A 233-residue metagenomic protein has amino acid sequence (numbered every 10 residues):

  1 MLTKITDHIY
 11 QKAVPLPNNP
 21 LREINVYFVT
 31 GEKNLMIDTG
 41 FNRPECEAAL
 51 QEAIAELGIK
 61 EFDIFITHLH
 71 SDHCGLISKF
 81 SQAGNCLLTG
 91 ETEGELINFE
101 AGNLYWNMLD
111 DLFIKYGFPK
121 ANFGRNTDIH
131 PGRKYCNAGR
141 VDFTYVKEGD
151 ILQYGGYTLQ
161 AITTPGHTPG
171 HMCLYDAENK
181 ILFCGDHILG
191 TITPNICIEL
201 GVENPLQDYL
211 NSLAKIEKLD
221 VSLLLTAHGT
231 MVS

Functional and structural regions predicted by a protein language model:
L2-L57, C173-C184: Conserved beta-strand hairpin/beta-sheet module of binuclear metal-dependent hydrolase folds, prominently
D7-V14, I129-Y135, G155-Y157: Short Pro/Gly-enriched beta-strand edge/turn motifs at strand-loop
Y10-K12, F65, L88, T144-V146 (+3 more regions): Hydrophobic/aromatic beta-strand patches that form the interior of the parallel beta-sheet core in alpha/beta enzyme
N19-L21, T144-V146, P165-T168: A short catalytic or substrate-binding loop motif that flags glycine-/basic-rich loops and adjacent residues that bind
E23, L96-A101, I192-I196: Short, charged, surface-exposed secondary-structure boundary motifs
N34-L35, F41-R43, G132-V141, T158-S233: Metallo-beta-lactamase
A49-E52, K79, D208, K215: Alpha-helical elements of Rossmann-like donor-binding domains used by nucleotide-donor carbohydrate transfer enzymes
E52-L152: Active-site HxH/HxHxD metal-binding segment of metal-dependent hydrolases
